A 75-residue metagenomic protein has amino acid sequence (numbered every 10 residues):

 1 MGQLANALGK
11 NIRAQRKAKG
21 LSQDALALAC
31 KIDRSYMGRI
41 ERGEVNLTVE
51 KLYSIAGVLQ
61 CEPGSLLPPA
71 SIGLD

Functional and structural regions predicted by a protein language model:
Q3, R42, S71: Short, conserved catalytic or interaction motifs in soluble domains
K10-A25, A29: Short basic helix-loop element that most often maps to the first helix and adjoining turn of HTH DNA-binding modules
I12, L26, M37-I40, L66: Conserved hydrophobic/aromatic packing and binding residues within compact polymer-binding modules
I12, Q23, R34, V49-L52: Helix-turn-helix DNA-binding elements, focusing on the entry/boundary residues of the two helices that contact DNA
K31-V45: Recognition helix of helix-turn-helix/homeodomain-like DNA-binding domains that insert into the DNA major groove
T48-S65: DNA major-groove recognition helix of helix-turn-helix/homeodomain DNA-binding modules
G57, L67-D75: Short, charged recognition helix plus adjacent turn of helix-turn-helix-like nucleic-acid-binding domains
